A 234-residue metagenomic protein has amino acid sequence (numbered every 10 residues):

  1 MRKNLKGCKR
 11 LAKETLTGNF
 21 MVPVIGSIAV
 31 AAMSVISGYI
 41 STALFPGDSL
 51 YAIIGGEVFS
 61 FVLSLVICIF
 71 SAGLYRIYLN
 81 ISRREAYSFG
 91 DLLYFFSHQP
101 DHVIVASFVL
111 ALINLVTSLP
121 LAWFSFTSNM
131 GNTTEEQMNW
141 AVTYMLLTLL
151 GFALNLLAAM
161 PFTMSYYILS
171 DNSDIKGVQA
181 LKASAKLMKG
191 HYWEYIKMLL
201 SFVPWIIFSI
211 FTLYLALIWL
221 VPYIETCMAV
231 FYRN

Functional and structural regions predicted by a protein language model:
M1-N234: Hydrophobic alpha-helical membrane segments
